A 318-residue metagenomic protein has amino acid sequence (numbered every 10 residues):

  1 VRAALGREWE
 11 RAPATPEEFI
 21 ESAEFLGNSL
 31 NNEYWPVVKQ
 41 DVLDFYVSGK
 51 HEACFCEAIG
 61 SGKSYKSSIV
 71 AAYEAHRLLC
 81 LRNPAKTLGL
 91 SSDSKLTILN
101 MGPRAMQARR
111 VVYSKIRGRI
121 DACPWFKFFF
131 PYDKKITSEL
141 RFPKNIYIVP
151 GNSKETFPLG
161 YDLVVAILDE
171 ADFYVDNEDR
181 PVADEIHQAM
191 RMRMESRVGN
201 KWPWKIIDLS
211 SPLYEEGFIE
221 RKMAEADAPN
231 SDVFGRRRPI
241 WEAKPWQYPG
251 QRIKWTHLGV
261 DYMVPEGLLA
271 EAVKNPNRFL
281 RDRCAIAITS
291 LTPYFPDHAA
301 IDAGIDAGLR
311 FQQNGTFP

Functional and structural regions predicted by a protein language model:
V1-P318: Phosphate/NTP-binding elements of NTP-utilizing enzymes
